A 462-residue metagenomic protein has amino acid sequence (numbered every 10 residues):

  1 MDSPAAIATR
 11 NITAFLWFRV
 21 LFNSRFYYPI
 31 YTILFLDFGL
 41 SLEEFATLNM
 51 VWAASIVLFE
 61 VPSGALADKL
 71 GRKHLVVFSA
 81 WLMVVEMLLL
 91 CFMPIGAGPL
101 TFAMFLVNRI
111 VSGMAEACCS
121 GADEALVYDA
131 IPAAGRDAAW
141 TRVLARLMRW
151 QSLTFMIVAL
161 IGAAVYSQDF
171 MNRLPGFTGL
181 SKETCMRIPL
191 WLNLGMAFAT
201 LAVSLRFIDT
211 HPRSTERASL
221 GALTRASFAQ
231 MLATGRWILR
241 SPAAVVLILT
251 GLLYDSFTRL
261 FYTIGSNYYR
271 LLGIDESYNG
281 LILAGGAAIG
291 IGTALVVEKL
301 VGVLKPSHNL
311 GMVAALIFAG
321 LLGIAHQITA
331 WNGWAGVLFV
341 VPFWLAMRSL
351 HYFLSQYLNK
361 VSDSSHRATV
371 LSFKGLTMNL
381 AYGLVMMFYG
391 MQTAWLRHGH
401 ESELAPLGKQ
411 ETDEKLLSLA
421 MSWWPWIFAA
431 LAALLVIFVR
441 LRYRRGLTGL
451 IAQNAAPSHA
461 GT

Functional and structural regions predicted by a protein language model:
M1-A5, A130-I131, R440-T462: Intrinsic disorder in cytosolic terminal tails and internal cytosolic loops of multi-pass membrane transporters
M1-T9, F207-L249, P457-T462: Juxtamembrane intracellular "pre-TM" segments in multi-pass secondary transporters
A14-I33, L48-A67, H74, S79 (+7 more regions): Substrate-agnostic recognition of the 12-TM MFS/MFS-like secondary transporter fold
R72-F78, P189, P306-V313: Juxtamembrane helix-start motifs in multi-pass secondary transporters
W81-P99, F105, A315-W331: C-terminal ends and interior cores of transmembrane alpha-helices in multi-pass membrane transporters/permeases
Y166-G195, T393-A433: A membrane-interface helix-boundary motif in multi-pass transporters
M171, K182-M186, N193-L220, V439-Q453: Helix-loop junctions on the cytosolic side of multi-pass membrane transporters, especially the intracellular loop
H308-L354: C-terminal transmembrane helical hairpin of 12-TM major facilitator-type secondary transporters
